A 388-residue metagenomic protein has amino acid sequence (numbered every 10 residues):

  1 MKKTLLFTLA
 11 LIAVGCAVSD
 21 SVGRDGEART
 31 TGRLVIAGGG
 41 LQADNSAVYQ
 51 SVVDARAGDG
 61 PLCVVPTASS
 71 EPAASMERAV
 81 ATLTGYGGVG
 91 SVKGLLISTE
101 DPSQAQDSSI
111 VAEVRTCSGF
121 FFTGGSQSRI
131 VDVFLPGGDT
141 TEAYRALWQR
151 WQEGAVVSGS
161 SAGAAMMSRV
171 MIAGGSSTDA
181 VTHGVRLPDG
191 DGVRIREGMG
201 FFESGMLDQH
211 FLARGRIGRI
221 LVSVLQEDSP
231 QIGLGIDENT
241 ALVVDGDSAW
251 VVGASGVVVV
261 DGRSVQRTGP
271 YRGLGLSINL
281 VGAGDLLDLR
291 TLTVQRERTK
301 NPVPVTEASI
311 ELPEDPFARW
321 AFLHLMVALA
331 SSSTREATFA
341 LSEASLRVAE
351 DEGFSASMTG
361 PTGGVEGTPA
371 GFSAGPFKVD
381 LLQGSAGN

Functional and structural regions predicted by a protein language model:
T4-A13: Sec-dependent N-terminal signal peptides
R24-D59, A73-E77, T84-G87, A173 (+1 more regions): C-terminal and late-domain segments of enzyme folds
V35-I36, P61-P66, K93-L95, G119-T123 (+3 more regions): Structural recognition of the beta-strand scaffold that forms the well-ordered cores of secreted hydrolase catalytic
S69, V89-V111: Functional beta-strand-loop-alpha-helix junction segments that form "active/interaction loops" within catalytic
V114-R115: A short, aliphatic-rich alpha-helical micro-motif
F121-G124, A146-L147, W151-I172: Catalytic nucleophile loop
Q127-T140: Glycine/threonine-rich flexible loop motifs
